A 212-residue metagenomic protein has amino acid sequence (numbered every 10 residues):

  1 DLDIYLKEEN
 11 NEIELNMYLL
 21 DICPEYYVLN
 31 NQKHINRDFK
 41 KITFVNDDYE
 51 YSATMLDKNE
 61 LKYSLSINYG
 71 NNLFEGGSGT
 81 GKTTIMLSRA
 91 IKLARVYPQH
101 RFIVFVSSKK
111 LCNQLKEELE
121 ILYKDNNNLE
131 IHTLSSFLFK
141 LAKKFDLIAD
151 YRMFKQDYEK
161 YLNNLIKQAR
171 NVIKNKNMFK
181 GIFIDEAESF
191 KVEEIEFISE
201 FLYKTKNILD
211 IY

Functional and structural regions predicted by a protein language model:
D1-Y212: The feature marks helicase ATPase cores and/or their adjacent C-terminal helical subdomains in SF1/SF2/AAA+ helicases
